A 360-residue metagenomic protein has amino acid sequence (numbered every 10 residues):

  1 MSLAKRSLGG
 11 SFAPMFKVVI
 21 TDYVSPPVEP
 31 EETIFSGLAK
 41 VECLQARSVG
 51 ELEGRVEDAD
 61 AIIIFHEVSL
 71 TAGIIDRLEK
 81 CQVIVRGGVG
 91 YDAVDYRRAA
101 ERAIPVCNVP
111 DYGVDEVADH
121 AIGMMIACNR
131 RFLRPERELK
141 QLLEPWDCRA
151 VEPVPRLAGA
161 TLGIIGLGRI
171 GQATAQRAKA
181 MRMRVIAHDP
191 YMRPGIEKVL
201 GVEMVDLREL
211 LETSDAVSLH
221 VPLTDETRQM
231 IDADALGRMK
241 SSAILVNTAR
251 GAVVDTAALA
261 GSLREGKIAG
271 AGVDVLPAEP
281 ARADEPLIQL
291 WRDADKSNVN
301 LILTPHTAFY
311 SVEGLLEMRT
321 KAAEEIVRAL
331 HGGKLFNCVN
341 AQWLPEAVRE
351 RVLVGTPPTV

Functional and structural regions predicted by a protein language model:
F12-C107, D232, V360: An N-terminal-biased, well-structured beta-alpha scaffold segment characteristic of Rossmann-like dinucleotide-binding
F12-M15, V28-P30, I34-G37, C148-S241 (+1 more regions): Rossmann-like dinucleotide/phosphate-binding beta-alpha-beta segment
F16, L78-V83, R102-I104, M183 (+3 more regions): A short helix->loop->beta-strand "cap" motif at the edges of active sites that frequently abuts
A39, V202, N300-I302: Short, conserved active-site loop motifs that form the nucleotide-linked donor/cofactor pocket
V68-I75, I186, P190-L287, W291-R292: Rossmann-like adenosine-cofactor binding region
S69, G90-A93, N108, Y112-E116 (+3 more regions): Residue-level detector of alpha-helix initiation sites
R102-I104, P110-T161, A173-Q176, A341: Phosphate-binding beta-alpha-beta segment of Rossmann-like dinucleotide-binding domains, i.e., the NAD(P)
C107, S242-I244, T248-V360: Rossmann-like dinucleotide-binding domain for NAD(H)/NADP(H)
